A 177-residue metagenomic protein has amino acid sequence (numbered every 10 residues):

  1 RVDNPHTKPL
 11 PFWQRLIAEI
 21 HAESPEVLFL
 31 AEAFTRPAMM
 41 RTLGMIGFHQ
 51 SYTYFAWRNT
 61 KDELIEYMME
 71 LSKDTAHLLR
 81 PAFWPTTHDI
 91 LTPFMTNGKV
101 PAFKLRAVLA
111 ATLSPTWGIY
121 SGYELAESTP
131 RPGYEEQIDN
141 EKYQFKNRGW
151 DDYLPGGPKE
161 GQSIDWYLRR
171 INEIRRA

Functional and structural regions predicted by a protein language model:
V2, F29, H88, A110 (+2 more regions): Conserved, mostly hydrophobic/aromatic
D3-P81, G98, S128-R170: Active-site-proximal helices and loops of the catalytic beta/alpha 8
L28-A31, T116-S121, I174-A177: Acidic/polar loop patches that form or flank catalytic/metal-binding clefts of enzymes that bind anionic ligands
L78-L79, A107-P115: Active-site region of glycoside hydrolase catalytic domains
A82-T86, S121-E124: Short coil/turn segments at secondary-structure boundaries
H88-D89, M95, T112-P115: Catalytic grooves of carbohydrate-active enzymes
T92-K99, A107: Short, solvent-exposed helix-loop connector elements
A111-S128: Substrate-binding cleft of secreted/luminal carbohydrate-active enzymes
